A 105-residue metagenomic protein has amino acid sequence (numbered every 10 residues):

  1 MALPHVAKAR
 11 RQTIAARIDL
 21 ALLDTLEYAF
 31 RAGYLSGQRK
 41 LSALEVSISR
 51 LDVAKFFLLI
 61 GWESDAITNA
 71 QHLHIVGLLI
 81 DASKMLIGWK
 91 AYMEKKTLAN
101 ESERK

Functional and structural regions predicted by a protein language model:
M1-K105: Amphipathic alpha-helical assembly/interaction segments
